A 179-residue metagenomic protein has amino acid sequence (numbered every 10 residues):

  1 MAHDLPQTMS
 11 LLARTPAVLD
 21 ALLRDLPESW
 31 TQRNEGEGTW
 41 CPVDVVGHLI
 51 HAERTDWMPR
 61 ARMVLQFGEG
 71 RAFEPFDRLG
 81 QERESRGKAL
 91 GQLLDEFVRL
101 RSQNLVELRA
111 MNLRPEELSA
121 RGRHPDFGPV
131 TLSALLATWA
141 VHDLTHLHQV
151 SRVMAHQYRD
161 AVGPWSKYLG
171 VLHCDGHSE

Functional and structural regions predicted by a protein language model:
M1, L5-T8, E35, R86 (+4 more regions): Alpha-helix initiation/capping motif
M1-S29, H51-M63: Alpha-helical bundle segments that constitute or directly flank the non-heme di-iron/ferroxidase center
L5-R24, G80-L90, S102, L132 (+4 more regions): Small-residue-biased structural context
M9, A13-P16, T39, V46 (+4 more regions): Generic structural concept
L11, V18-L19, W30, N34 (+5 more regions): N-proximal short alpha-helices
T15, R78-A120, V130, A134-H142 (+1 more regions): Acidic/histidine-rich alpha-helical segments that form the ligand environment of transition-metal centers
A21-R24, E28, R62, Q66 (+2 more regions): Charged/polar positions within long, soluble alpha-helices
Q32-F76, G122-E179: Short, contiguous alpha-helical
